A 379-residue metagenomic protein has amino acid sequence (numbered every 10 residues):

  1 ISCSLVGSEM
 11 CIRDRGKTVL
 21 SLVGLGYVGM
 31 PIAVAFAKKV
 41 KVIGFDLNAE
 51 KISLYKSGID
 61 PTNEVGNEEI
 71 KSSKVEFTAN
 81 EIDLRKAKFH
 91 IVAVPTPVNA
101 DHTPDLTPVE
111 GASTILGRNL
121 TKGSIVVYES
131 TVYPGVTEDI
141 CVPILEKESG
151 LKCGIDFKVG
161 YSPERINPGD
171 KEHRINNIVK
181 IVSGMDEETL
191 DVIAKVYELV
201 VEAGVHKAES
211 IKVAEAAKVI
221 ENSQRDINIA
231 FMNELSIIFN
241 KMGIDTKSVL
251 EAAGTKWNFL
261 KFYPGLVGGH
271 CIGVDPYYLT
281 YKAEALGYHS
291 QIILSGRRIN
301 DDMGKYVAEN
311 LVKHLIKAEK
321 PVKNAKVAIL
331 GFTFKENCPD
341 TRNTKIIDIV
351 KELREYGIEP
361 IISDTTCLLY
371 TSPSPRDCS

Functional and structural regions predicted by a protein language model:
I1-I12, Y370-S379: Single conserved hydrophobic/aromatic residue that forms the stacking wall/gate of nucleotide- or nucleobase-binding
L5, I70, E81-A87, L120 (+1 more regions): A short, aliphatic-rich alpha-helical micro-motif
R13-S57, A328-Y356: NAD(P)+-binding Rossmann beta1-loop-alpha1 motif at the extreme N-terminus of oxidoreductases
D60-V75: N-terminal glycine-rich dinucleotide-binding loop that anchors FAD/FMN and/or NAD(P) in oxidoreductases
S73-A87, S372, R376-S379: Short acidic low-complexity segments
I82, V98-R165: Rossmann-like NAD(P)(H) cofactor-binding subdomain of soluble oxidoreductases
P143-S162, I166-N258, K282-L286: Internal alpha-helical scaffold of NAD(P)-dependent oxidoreductase catalytic cores
K212-E215, S223-P321, A325: Interdomain hinge/lid region at the active-site interface of Rossmann-like NAD(P)-dependent oxidoreductases
